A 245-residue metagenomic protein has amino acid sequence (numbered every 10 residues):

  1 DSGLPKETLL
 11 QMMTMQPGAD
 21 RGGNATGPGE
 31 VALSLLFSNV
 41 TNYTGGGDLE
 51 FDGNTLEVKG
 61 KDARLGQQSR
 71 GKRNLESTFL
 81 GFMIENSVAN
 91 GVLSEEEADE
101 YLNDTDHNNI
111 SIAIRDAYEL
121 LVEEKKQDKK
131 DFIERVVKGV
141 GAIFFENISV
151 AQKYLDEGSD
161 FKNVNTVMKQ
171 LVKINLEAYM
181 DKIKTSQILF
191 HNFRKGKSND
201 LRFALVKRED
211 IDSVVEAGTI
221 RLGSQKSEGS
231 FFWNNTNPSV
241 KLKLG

Functional and structural regions predicted by a protein language model:
D1-G47, N54, V58-G245: Short, positively charged
